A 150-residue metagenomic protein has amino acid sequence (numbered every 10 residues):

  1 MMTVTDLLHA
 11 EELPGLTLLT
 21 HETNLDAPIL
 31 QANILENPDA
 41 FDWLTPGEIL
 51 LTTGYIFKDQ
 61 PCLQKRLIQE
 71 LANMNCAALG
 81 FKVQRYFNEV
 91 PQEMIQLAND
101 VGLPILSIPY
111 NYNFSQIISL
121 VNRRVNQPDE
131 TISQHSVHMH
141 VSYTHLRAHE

Functional and structural regions predicted by a protein language model:
M1-R147: Alpha-helical/coil-rich non-catalytic "connector" segments in signaling and regulatory proteins
